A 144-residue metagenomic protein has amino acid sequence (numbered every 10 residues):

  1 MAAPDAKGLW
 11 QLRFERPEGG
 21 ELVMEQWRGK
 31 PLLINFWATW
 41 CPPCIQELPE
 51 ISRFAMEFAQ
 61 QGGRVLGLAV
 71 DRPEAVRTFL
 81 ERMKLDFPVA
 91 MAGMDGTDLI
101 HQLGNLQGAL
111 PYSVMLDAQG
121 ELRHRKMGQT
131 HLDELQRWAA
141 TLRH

Functional and structural regions predicted by a protein language model:
P4-A6, Q11-L32, F58: A short beta-strand-turn-helix
L12, W27, F36-W37, F79 (+1 more regions): Conserved hydrophobic/aromatic "anchor" residues that stabilize well-ordered secondary structure elements
W27-K30, Q60, D86, G108: Active-site acidic short loop of glycosyltransferases
K30-L32, F36-W40, R72, A109: Short pre-active-site segment immediately N-terminal to redox-active cysteine/selenocysteine motifs in thiol-based
T39-Q46, Y112: C-type cytochrome heme c attachment motif
I45-K84, M94-H101: Structural microenvironment flanking redox-active thiols in thiol-disulfide oxidoreductases
E81-F87, A92-T141: Thiol/disulfide oxidoreductase modules built on the thioredoxin-like
